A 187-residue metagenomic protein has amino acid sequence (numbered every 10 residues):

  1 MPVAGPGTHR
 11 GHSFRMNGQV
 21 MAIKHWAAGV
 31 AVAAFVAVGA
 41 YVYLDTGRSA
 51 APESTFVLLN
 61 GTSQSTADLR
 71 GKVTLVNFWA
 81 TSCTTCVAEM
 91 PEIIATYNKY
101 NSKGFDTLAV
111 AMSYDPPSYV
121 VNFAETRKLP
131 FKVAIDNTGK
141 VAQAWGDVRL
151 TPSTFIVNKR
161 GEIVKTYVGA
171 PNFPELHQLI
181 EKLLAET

Functional and structural regions predicted by a protein language model:
M1-V57, T187: N-terminal targeting signals for export/organelle localization
T55-G61, I135-D136: Short gly/ser/thr-rich secondary-structure transition/capping motifs
S65-T84: Short active-site neighborhood of thiol/selenol oxidoreductases, capturing the structured segment around
V73-T74, F105, P152: Alpha/beta-hydrolase fold active-site loops
L75-N77, A109-A111, F155-I156: Hydrophobic beta-strand core positions in alpha/beta domains
V87-R127, N137-Q143: Structural microenvironment flanking redox-active thiols in thiol-disulfide oxidoreductases
N122-P130, N137-L184: Thiol/disulfide oxidoreductase modules built on the thioredoxin-like
